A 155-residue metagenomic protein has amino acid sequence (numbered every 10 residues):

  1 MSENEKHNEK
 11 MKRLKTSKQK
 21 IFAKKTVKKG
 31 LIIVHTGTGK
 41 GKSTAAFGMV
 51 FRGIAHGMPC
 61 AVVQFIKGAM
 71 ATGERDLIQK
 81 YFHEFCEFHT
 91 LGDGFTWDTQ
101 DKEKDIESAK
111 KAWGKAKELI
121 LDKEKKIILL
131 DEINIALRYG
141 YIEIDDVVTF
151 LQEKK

Functional and structural regions predicted by a protein language model:
M1-I32: Extreme N-terminal, non-catalytic leader segments that precede Walker-type/kinase nucleotide-binding cores
S2, V27-G30, S43, I54-A55 (+1 more regions): A short alpha-helix capping/helix-coil boundary motif
M11-L14, K40-G41, F65-G68, Y139-Y141: A short linear-motif detector with a strong N-terminal bias
K24-K25, I78-Q79, K125, L151: Short secondary-structure boundary/capping segments
L31-L121: Conserved P-loop
W97-K155: Phosphate-binding/switch loop-helix module in NTP-utilizing enzymes
